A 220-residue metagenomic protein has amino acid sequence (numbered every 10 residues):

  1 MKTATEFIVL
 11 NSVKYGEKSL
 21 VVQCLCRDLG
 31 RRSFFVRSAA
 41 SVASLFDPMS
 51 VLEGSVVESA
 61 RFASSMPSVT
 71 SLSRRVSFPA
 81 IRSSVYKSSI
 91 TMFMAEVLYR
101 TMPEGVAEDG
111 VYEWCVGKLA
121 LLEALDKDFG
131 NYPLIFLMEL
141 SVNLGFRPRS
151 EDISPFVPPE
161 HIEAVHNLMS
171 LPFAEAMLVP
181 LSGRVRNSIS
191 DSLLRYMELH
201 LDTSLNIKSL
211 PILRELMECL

Functional and structural regions predicted by a protein language model:
M1-L20, L25-L220: Non-catalytic alpha-helical scaffolds and adjoining flexible linkers that form interface surfaces for assembly
